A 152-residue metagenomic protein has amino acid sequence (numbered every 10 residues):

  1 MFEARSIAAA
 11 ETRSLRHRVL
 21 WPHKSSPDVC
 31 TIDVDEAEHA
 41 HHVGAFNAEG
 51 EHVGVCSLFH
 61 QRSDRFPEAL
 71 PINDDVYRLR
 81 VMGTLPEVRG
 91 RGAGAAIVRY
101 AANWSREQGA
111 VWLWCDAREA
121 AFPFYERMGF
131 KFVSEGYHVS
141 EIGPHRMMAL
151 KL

Functional and structural regions predicted by a protein language model:
M1-A8: Conserved N-terminal entry element of GNAT/NAT acetyltransferase domains
R16, Y125, F130: Conserved active-site tyrosine of GNAT-family acetyltransferases
R16-E49, S63: Active-site rim helix/loop that mediates acceptor-substrate recognition in acyltransferases
D28-V29, A40-G44, V55, V81 (+2 more regions): Short hydrophobic/aromatic beta-strand element in the GNAT-like acyltransferase core that lines or flanks the acyl-donor
G44, E51-R62, F66-L70, R78-G83: Conserved beta-strand in the GNAT
V88-Y100: Conserved acetyl-CoA pyrophosphate-binding loop and the N-cap/start of the following alpha-helix in GNAT-like
V98, S105-R118: Conserved GNAT acetyl-CoA-binding A-motif
W114-D116, K131-M147: Conserved catalytic-core motifs of GNAT/GCN5-like acyltransferases
